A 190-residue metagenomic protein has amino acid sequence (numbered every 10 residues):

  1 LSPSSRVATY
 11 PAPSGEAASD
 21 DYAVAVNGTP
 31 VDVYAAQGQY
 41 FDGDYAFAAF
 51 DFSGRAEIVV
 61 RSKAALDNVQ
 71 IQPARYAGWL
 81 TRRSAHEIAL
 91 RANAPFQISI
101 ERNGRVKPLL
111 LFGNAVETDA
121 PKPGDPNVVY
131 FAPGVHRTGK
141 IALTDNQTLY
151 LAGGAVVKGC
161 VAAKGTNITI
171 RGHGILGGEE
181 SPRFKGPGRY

Functional and structural regions predicted by a protein language model:
L1-Y190: Extracellular/periplasmic carbohydrate-active domains that bind, remodel, or depolymerize complex polysaccharides
